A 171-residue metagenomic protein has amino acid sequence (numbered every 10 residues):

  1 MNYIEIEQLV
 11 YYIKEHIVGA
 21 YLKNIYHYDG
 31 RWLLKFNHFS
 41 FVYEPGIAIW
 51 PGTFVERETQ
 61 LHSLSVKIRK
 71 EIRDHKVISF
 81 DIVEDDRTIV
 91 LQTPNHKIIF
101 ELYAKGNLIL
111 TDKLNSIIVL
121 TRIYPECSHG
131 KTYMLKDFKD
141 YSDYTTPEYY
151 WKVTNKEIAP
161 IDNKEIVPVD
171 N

Functional and structural regions predicted by a protein language model:
M1-E7, R57-Q60: Short, surface-exposed ligand-recognition loops at beta-strand->loop->(often short) alpha-helix junctions that present
E5-F39: Extreme N-terminal "head/tail" segments of very large remodeling/mechanoenzyme assemblies
I13, F36-N171: Phosphate/anion-contacting hairpin/loop surfaces
